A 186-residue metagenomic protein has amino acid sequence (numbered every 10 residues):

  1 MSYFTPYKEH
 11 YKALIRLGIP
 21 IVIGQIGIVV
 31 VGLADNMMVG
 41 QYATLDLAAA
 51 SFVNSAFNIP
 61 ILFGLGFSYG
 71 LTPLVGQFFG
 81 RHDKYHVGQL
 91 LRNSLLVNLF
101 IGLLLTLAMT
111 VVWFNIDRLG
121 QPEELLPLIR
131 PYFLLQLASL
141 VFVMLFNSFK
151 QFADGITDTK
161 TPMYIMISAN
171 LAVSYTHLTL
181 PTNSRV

Functional and structural regions predicted by a protein language model:
M1-G18, V75-V141, Y175-L178, R185: Short alpha-helical transmembrane segments in multi-pass integral membrane proteins
Y11-V30, A56-F63, A138, Y164: Residue-level signal for short hydrophobic patches within transmembrane helices of multi-pass membrane transporters
V22, I26, V30, A34 (+5 more regions): Generic alpha-helical transmembrane segments of integral inner-membrane proteins, especially permease/transport modules
V39-N58, E124-L128: Interfacial/gating helices of multi-pass transporter permease domains
L47-T110, V143-P162: Small-residue-rich hydrophobic transmembrane alpha-helices
F152-L178: Alpha-helical transmembrane segments of multi-pass membrane transporters/permeases
